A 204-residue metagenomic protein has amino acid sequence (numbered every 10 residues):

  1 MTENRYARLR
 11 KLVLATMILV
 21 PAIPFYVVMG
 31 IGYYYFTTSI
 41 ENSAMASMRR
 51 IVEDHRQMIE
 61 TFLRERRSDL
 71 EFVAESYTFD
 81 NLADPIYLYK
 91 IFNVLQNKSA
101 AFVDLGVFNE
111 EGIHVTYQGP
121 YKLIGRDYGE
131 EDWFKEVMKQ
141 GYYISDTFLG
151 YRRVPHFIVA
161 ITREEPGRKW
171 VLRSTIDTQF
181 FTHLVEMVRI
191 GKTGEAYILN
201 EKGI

Functional and structural regions predicted by a protein language model:
M1-A7, S47, I144-T147: N-terminal sensory and localization modules of signal-transduction and trafficking proteins
E3-T38: Extreme N-terminal signal-anchor transmembrane helix of membrane signaling/transducer proteins, especially in bacteria
T38-R49: Alpha-helical transmembrane signal-anchor/signal-peptide segments
R49-E53, M58-K90, F108-Y121, E164-P166 (+1 more regions): Extracellular/periplasmic ligand-binding regions of membrane signal-transduction receptors
Q96-V188, K192-E195: Extracytoplasmic/periplasmic ligand-binding sensor regions of membrane-associated signaling proteins
A196-I204: Short, intrinsically disordered, charge-balanced linker/junction segments flanking boundaries in proteins
